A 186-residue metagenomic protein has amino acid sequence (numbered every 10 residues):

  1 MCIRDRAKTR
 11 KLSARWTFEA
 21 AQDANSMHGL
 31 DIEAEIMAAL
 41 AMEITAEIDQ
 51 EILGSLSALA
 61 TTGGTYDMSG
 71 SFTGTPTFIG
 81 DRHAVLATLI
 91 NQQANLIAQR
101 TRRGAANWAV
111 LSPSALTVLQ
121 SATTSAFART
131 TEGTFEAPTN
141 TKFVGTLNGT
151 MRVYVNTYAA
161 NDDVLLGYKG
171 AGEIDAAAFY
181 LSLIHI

Functional and structural regions predicted by a protein language model:
M1-I3, I184-I186: Conserved small/polar residues in nucleotide/adenosyl-binding loops
K8-I184: Structured, hydrophobic secondary-structure cores that serve as assembly/anchoring elements
